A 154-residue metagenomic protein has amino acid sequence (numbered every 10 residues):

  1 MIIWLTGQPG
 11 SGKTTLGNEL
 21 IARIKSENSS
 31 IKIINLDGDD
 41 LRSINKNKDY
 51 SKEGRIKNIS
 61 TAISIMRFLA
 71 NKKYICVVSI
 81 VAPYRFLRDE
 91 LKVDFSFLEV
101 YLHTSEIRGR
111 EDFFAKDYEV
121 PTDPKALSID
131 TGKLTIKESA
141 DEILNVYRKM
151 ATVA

Functional and structural regions predicted by a protein language model:
I2: Walker A (P-loop) ATP-phosphate-binding motif of ABC ATPase nucleotide-binding domains
L5: Hydrophobic anchor at the beta1->P-loop junction of P-loop NTPases
P9: The conserved Walker
K13: Conserved lysine of the Walker
G17-S64: Conserved substrate/cofactor phosphate-moiety recognition/catalytic segment in nucleotide-dependent phosphotransferases
I33-N35, F97-Y101, A126-S128: Conserved beta-strand scaffold positions in the cores of enzyme catalytic domains, especially in NTP/NDP-utilizing
I44, E53-I107: Glycine-rich phosphate-binding loop used to anchor ATP phosphates in small-molecule kinases, encompassing both
H103-A154: Small-molecule kinase domains that catalyze NTP-dependent phosphoryl transfer to phosphate-bearing small molecules
